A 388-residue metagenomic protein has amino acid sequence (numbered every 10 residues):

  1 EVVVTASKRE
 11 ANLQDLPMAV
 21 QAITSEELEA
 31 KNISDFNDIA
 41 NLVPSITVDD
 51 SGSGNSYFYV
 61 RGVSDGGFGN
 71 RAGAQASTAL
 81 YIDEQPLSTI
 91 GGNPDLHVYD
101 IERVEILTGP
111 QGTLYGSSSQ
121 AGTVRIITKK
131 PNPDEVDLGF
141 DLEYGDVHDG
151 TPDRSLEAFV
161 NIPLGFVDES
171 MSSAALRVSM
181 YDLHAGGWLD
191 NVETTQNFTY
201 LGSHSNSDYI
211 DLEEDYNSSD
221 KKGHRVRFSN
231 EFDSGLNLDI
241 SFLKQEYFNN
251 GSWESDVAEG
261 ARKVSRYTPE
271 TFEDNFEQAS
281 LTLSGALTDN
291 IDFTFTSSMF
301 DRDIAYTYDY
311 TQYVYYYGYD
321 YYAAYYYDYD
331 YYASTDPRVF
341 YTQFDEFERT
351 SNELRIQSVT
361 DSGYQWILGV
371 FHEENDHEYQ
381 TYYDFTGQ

Functional and structural regions predicted by a protein language model:
E1-E29: Short, acidic, small-residue-rich periplasmic hinge/interaction motif at the N-terminus of Gram-negative outer-membrane
R9-A11, G54, D65, G145-V147 (+6 more regions): Structural signature of outer-membrane beta-barrel domains
V20, L28, I39-A40, V104-G109 (+2 more regions): Non-catalytic regulatory/gating segments with a bias toward low-complexity or hydrophobic composition
F36, Y57-Y59, Y81, P94 (+3 more regions): N-terminal periplasmic accessory domains that precede and gate Gram-negative outer-membrane beta-barrel machines
N37, N41-Q85: Extracytoplasmic beta-strand/coil segments of soluble accessory domains associated with Gram-negative outer-membrane
N70-R71, S77-T78, D83-P110, A158: Short acidic/polar hinge/loop motifs at secondary-structure boundaries that mediate gating or recognition
G139, H148-N250, N275-A279, E348 (+2 more regions): Transmembrane beta-barrel wall of Gram-negative outer-membrane proteins
L189-D215, N250-Y267, D309-T342, Y382-Q388: Solvent-exposed loop segments that connect transmembrane elements
